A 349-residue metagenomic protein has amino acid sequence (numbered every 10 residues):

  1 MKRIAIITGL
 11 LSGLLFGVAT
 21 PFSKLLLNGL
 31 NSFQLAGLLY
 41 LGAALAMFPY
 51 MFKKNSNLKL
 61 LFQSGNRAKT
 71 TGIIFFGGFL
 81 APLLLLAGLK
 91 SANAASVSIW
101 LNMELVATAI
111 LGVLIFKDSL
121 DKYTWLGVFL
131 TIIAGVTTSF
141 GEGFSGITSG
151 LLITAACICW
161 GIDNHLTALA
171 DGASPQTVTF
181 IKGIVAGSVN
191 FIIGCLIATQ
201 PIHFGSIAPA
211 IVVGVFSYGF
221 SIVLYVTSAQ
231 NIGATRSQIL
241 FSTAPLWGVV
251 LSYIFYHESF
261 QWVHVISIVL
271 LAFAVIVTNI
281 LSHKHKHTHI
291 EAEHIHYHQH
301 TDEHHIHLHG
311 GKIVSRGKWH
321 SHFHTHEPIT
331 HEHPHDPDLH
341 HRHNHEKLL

Functional and structural regions predicted by a protein language model:
M1-G37, E142-L169: Glycine-/small-residue-enriched transmembrane alpha-helix faces in small-molecule transporters and effluxers
G13, A36-L38, P82, S96-L105 (+2 more regions): Helix-helix packing/entry segments at the starts of transmembrane helices
L15-T20, F48, F52-A95, L101 (+2 more regions): Specific transmembrane alpha-helical segments of multi-pass solute transporters/efflux pumps, especially DMT/EamA
A19, G42-A46, W100-L114, F129-L130 (+3 more regions): Alpha-helical transmembrane segments of compact multi-pass small-molecule transporters, enriched in specific families
L26, L35, L39, G88 (+6 more regions): Hydrophobic/aromatic residues within transmembrane alpha-helices of multi-pass small-molecule transporters
G29-L80, A107, C159-D163, F180-A198: Transmembrane alpha-helices of multi-pass small-molecule transport proteins
N31-A43, A87-E104, G146-I158, F204-Y218: Structural signature of hydrophobic alpha-helical transmembrane segments
M47, L111, L120-F140, S149 (+4 more regions): Hydrophobic transmembrane alpha-helices of multi-pass small-molecule transport proteins
